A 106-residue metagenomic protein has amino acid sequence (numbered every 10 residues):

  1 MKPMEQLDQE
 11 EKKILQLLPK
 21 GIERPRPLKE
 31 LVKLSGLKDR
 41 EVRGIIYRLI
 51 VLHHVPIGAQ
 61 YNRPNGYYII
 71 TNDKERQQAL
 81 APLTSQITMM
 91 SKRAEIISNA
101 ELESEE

Functional and structural regions predicted by a protein language model:
M1-I14: Short alpha-helical segments that sit at the start of domains
L18-R24: Short helix-capping/hinge SLiMs at alpha-helix to coil transitions
P27-L34: A short acidic, leucine-rich amphipathic alpha-helix
L37-R48: Short amphipathic alpha-helical interaction segments
I50-Y61: A short, conserved structural fragment
Q60-T71: Minor-groove-contacting beta-hairpin "wing" of winged helix-turn-helix DNA-binding domains
Q77-E106: Long, low-complexity, charge-rich intrinsically disordered regions
